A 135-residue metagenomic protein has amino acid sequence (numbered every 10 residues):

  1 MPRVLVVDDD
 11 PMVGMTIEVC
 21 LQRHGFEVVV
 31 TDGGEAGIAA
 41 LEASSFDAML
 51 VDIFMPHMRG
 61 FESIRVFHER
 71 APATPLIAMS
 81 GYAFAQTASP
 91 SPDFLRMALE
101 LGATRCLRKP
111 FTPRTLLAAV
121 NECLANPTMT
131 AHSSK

Functional and structural regions predicted by a protein language model:
M15-R23: Charged docking surfaces used in two-component/phosphorelay signaling
V30-A39, G60: Helix N-cap/capping motif at the beta->alpha junctions
A39, F61-T74, D93: Short amphipathic alpha-helix used as the core "switch/output" element in two-component signaling
S44-L50: Active-site beta3 strand of CheY-like receiver
D52, S80: Active-site residues of response regulator receiver
M55: Receiver (REC) domain active-site loop signature in two-component systems and cognate sites in sensor histidine kinases
E62, A83-R105, A118: Alpha4 helix (beta4-alpha4-beta5 surface) of REC/receiver domains from two-component response regulators
K109: A Lys-centered signature of the CheY-like receiver
